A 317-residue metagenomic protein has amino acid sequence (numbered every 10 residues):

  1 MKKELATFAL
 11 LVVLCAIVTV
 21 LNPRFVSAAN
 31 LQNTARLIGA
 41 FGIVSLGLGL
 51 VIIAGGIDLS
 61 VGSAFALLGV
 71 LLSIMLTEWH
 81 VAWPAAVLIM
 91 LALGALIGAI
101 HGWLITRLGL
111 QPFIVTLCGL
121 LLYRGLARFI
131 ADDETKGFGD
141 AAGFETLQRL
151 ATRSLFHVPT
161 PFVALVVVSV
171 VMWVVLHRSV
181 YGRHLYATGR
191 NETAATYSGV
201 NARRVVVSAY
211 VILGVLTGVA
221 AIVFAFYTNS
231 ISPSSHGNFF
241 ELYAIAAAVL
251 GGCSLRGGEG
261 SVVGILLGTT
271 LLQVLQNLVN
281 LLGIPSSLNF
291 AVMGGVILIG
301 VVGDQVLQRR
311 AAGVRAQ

Functional and structural regions predicted by a protein language model:
M1-A16, V170, R190, Y197-R204 (+1 more regions): Cytosolic-side transmembrane-helix boundaries in multi-pass membrane proteins
M1-E4, A28-R36, W79-A85, L150-F162 (+2 more regions): Interfacial loop-to-helix junctions that mark the boundaries of transmembrane helices in multi-pass membrane
E4-A9, T34, F41-G42, S63-L67 (+7 more regions): Hydrophobic alpha-helical transmembrane segments
T7-T19, L48, R124-A127, A164-V174 (+4 more regions): Hydrophobic core segments of alpha-helical transmembrane domains in multi-pass membrane transport and ion-translocation
C15-W79, L104-L110, I245-A248, G252-V262 (+1 more regions): Single transmembrane alpha-helix segments in multi-pass membrane proteins
V81-M90, A95-H101, I105, S154-S232: Helix-loop-helix "hairpin" substructures at the membrane interface of multi-pass membrane proteins
P112-R178, V205-S208, Y227-H236, L288 (+1 more regions): Transmembrane helix-bundle core of multi-pass membrane transporters and related energy-transducing complexes
T217, T228, S232-M293: Transmembrane alpha-helical segments in multi-pass inner-membrane proteins
